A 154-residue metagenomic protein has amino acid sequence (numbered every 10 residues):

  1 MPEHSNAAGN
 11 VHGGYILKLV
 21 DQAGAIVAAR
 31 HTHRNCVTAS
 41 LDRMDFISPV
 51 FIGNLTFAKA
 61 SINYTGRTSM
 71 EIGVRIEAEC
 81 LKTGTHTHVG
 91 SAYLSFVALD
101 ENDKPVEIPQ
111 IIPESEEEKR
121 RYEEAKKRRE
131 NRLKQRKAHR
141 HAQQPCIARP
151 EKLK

Functional and structural regions predicted by a protein language model:
M1-P2: Short amphipathic
S5-K18, E151-K154: A conserved, well-ordered hydrophobic junction motif at loop->secondary-structure transitions
A8-V11, D42, A92, E118: A general marker of short, structured functional hotspots
L17, D21-Q22, I111: Ubiquitous "structural anchor" signal
Q22-Y64, T68-M70, T87-S91: Hydrophobic beta-strand-centered segment that forms part of the acyl-chain substrate-binding groove
F51-I52, N63-K154: HotDog/MaoC-like acyl-thioester-processing domains
